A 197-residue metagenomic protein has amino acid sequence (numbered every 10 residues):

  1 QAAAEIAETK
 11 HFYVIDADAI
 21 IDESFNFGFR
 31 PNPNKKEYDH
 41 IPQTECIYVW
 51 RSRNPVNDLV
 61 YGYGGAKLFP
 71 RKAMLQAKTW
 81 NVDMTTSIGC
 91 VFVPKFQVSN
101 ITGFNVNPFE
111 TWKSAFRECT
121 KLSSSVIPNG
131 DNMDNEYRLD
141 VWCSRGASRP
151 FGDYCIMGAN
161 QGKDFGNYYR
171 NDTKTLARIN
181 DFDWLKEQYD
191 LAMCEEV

Functional and structural regions predicted by a protein language model:
Q1-A2, G28: Long, compositionally biased, intrinsically disordered segments
A2-E8: Short, conserved alpha-helix that lines the donor NDP-sugar binding/gating region of sugar-transfer enzymes
F12: Short aromatic/hydrophobic "clamp" motif used to bind/position activated sugar donors
D16-I20: The conserved acidic donor/metal-binding loop of glycosyltransferases
S24-N26: Acidic donor-diphosphate engagement hotspot in glycosyltransferases and nucleotidyltransferases that stabilizes
G28-V197: Catalytic-site signature of metal-activated, phosphate-bearing donor transferases, centered on the GT-A/GT-A-like
